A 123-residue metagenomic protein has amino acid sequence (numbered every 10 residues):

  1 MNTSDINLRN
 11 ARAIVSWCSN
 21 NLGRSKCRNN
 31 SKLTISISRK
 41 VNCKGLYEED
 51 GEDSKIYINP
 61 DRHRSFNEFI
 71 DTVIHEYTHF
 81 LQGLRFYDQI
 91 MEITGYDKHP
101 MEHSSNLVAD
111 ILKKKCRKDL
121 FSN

Functional and structural regions predicted by a protein language model:
M1: Acidic/histidine-rich, surface-exposed loop or edge segments in extracytoplasmic proteins
I6-N29: Zn2+-dependent metallopeptidase catalytic core
A11, V15-C18, L33-I35, I56-I58 (+1 more regions): Hydrophobic beta-strand residues in large extracellular and virion-surface proteins
L22, R85, L112-C116: Sec/Tat-exported extracytoplasmic proteins
R28, K32-K55, R62-N67: Catalytic zinc-binding patch centered on the HExxH motif and its immediate surroundings that defines zinc-dependent
N67-D71, G83-I111, F121: Post-HEXXH active-site segment of zinc metalloproteases
I74, T78-Q82: Short active-site segment of divalent metal-dependent hydrolases/proteases that encodes the spacing between
C116-N123: Replace "(M1/M4/M9/M12/WLM)" with "(e.g., M1/M4/M8/M9/M12/M26/WLM)" and add "not limited to" to clarify scope
